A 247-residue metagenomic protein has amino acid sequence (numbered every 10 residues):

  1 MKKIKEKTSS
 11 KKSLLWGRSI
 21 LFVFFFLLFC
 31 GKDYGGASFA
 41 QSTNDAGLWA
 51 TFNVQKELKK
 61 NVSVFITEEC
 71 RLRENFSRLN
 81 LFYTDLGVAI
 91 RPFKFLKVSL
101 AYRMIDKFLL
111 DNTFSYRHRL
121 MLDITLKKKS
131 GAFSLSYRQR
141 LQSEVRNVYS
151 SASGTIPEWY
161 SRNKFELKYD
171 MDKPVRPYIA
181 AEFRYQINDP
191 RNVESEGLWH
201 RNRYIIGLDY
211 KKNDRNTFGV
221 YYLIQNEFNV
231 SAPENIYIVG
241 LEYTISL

Functional and structural regions predicted by a protein language model:
F39-R91, K97: Start-of-domain marker
F39-T43, L72-S77, L109-S115, S150-I156 (+2 more regions): Outer-membrane beta-barrel domain signature
A46-L48, N80-F82, Y116-L120, T155-S161 (+2 more regions): Residues that define the transmembrane beta-barrel architecture of outer-membrane proteins
A50-K56, L86-I90, L122-L126, N163-Y169 (+2 more regions): Residues on the lipid-exposed face of transmembrane beta-strands in outer-membrane beta-barrel proteins
L58-I66, F95-L100, G131-L135, P174-P177 (+1 more regions): Repeated loop/turn-to-beta-strand initiation elements of outer-membrane beta-barrel proteins
E68-E74, Y102-F108, K128-S130, L141-V145 (+3 more regions): Transmembrane beta-strands of outer-membrane beta-barrel pores
R138-T217, Y221-Q225: Outer-membrane beta-barrel transmembrane domain signature
D209-L247: Long hydrophobic alpha-helical segments typical of transmembrane helices together with their membrane-interfacial
